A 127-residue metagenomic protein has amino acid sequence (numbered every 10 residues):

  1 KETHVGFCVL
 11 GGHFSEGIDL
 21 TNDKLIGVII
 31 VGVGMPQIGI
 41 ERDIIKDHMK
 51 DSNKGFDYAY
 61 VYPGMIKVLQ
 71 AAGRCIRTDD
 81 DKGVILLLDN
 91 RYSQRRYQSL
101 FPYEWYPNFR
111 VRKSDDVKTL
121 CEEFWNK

Functional and structural regions predicted by a protein language model:
K1-K127: ASCE RecA-like P-loop NTPase motor cores that couple ATP hydrolysis to mechanical translocation on nucleic acids
